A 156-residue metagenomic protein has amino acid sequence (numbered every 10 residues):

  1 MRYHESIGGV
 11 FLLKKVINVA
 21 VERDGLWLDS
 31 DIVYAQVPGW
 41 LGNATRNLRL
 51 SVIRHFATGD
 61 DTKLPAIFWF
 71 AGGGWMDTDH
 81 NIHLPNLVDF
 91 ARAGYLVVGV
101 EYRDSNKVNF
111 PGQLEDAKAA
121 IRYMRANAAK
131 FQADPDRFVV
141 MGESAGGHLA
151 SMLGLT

Functional and structural regions predicted by a protein language model:
H4-T62: N-terminal cap/lid segment of alpha/beta-hydrolase-fold proteins
F56, G73, L96, E101-S105: Short beta-to-alpha linker loops that shape the active-site pocket of alpha/beta-hydrolase fold enzymes
T62-G73: Short beta-strand element of the alpha/beta-hydrolase
K63-P65, A93-Y95, P135-R137: Loop/turn elements at helix/coil->beta-strand transitions in domains of secreted/extracellular proteins
D77-N81, K107-V108: Short N-terminal helix/helix-N-cap motif within the alpha/beta-hydrolase-1
H80-G99: Short amphipathic alpha-helix adjacent to the substrate-entry channel of hydrolases
A119-T156: Primarily recognizes the serine-hydrolase "nucleophile elbow" in alpha/beta-hydrolase and SGNH/GDSL folds
